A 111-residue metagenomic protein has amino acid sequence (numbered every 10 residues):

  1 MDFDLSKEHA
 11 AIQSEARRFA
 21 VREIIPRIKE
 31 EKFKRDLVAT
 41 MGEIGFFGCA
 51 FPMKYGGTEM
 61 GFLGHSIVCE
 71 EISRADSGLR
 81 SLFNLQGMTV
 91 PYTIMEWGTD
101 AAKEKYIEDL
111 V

Functional and structural regions predicted by a protein language model:
M1-I12: Intrinsic disorder at enzyme termini
E8, E15, E23, E70-E71: Acidic-residue sensor for enzyme active/binding pockets
I12, A16, Q86-T89: Generic hydrophobic secondary-structure packing signal
I24-V111: Glycine-rich flavin
